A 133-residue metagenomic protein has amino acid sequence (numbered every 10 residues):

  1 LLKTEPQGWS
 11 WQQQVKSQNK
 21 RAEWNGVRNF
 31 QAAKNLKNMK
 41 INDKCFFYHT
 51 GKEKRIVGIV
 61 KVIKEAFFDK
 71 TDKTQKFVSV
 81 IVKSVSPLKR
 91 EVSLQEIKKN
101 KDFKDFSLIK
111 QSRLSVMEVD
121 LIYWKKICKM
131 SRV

Functional and structural regions predicted by a protein language model:
L1-M39, S131-V133: Compositionally biased, charged N-terminal/linker segments
L1-W9, D69-V133: Contiguous surface segments at macromolecular interaction interfaces
S10-Q13, K54-I56, K70: Short acidic/glycine-rich loop or secondary-structure boundary segments that cap or lie
G26-Q31, K64-F68, D102: Short acidic (Asp/Glu) patches
N42-D43: Loop/turn positions that initiate beta-strands
F46-F47, K61: Hydrophobic beta-strand signal
Y48-K54: Short, charged beta-turn/beta-strand-edge "cap" motif at the junction between a beta-strand and an adjacent loop
R55-E65: Short beta-strand-centered aromatic/proline hotspots
